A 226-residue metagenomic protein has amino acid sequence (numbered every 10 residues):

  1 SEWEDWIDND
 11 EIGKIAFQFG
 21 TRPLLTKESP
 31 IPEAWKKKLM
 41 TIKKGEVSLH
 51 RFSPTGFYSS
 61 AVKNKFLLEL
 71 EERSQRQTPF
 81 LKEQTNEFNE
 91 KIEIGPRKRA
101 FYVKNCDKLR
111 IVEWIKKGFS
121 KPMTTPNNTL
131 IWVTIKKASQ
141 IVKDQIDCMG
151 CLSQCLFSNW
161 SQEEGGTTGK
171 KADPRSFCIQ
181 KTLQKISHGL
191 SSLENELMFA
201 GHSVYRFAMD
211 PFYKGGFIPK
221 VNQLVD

Functional and structural regions predicted by a protein language model:
W3-D226: Conserved active-site-proximal phosphate/metal-binding subdomains
